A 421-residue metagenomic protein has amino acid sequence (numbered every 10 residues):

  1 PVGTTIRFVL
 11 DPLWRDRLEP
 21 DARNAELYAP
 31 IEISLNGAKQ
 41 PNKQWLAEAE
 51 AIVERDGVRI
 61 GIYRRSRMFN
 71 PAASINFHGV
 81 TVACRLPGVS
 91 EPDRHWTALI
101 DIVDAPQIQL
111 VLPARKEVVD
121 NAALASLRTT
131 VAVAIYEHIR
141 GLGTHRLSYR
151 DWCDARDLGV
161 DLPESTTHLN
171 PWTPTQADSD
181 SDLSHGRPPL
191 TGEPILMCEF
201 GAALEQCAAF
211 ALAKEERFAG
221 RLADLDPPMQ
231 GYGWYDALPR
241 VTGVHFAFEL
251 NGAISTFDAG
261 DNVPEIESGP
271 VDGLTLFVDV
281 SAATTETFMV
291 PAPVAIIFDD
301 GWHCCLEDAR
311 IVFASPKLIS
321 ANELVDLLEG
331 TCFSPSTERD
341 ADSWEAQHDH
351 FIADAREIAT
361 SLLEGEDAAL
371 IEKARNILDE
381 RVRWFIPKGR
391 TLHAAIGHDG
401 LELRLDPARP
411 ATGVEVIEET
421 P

Functional and structural regions predicted by a protein language model:
P1-D161: Interdomain "switch/hinge" adjacent to the Bergerat
F8-L13, I52, R64, F77 (+2 more regions): Charge-rich (often acidic), low-complexity intrinsically disordered regions concentrated in mid-to-C-terminal segments
